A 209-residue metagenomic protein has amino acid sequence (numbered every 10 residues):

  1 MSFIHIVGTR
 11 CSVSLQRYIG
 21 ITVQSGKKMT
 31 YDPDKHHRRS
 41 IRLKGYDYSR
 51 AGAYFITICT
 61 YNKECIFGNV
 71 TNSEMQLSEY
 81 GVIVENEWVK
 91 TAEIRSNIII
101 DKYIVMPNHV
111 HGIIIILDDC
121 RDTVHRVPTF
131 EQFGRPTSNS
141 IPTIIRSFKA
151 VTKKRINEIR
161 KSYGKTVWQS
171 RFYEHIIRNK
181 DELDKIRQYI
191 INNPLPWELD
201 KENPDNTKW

Functional and structural regions predicted by a protein language model:
M1-W209: Short catalytic/metal-binding and nucleic-acid-binding patches
